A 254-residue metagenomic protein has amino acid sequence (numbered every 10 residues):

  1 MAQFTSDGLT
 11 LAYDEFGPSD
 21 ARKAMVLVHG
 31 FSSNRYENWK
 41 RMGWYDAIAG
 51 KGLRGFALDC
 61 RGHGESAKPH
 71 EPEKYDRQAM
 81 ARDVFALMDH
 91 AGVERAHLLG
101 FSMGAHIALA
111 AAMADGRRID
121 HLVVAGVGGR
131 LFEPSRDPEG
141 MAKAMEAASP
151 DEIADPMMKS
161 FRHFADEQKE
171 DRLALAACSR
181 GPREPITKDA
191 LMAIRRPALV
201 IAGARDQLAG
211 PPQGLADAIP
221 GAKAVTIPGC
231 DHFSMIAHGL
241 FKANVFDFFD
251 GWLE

Functional and structural regions predicted by a protein language model:
L9-A67: Conserved HGGG/HGGXW glycine-rich cap/lid loop of the alpha/beta-hydrolase fold
Q78-A96: Conserved acidic catalytic loop of the alpha/beta-hydrolase fold
E94-F132: Conserved hydrolase catalytic core segment
R162-T187: Hydrophobic, aromatic-rich cap/lid helix
I194, V200-A202: Short beta-strand/loop motif that positions the catalytic acidic residue of the alpha/beta-hydrolase fold
Q207-P212: Conserved alpha/beta-hydrolase "acid-adjacent" motif
A216-F233: Catalytic histidine neighborhood in serine/cysteine hydrolases with alpha/beta-hydrolase-type architecture
P228-E254: Catalytic active-site module of serine/aspartate enzymes centered on a nucleophile-bearing elbow/loop
